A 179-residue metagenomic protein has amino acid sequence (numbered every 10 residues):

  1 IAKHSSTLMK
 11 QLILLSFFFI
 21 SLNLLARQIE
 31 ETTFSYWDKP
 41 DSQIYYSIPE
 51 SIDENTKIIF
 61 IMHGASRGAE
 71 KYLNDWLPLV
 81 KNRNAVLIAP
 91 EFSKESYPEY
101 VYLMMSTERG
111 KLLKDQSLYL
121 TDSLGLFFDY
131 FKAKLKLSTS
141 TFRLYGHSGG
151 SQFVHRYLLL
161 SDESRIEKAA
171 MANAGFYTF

Functional and structural regions predicted by a protein language model:
K3-L12: Positively charged n-region of N-terminal signal peptides that target proteins for export
Q11, F92-K94, Y177-T178: Short, intrinsically disordered/low-complexity patches at protein termini and at juxtamembrane boundaries
Q11-S21: Sec-dependent N-terminal signal peptides
L22-N23, D75: Hydrophobic alpha-helical membrane context
L24-I58, E70-K71, N82-R83, G110-L112 (+5 more regions): A domain-start/cap signature at the N-terminus of enzymes
S35-D41, I48, N55-T141: Serine-hydrolase catalytic machinery in alpha/beta-hydrolase-like enzymes
